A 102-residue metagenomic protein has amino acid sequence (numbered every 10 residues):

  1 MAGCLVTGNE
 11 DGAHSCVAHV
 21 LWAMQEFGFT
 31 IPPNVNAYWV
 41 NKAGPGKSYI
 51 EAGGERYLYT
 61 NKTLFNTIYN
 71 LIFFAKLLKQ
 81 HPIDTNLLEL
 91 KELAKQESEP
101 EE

Functional and structural regions predicted by a protein language model:
M1-F27: Helix-loop-strand module that forms the ligand-binding subsite of alpha/beta enzymes
Q25-E102: Glycine-rich phosphate/pyrophosphate-binding loop and the adjoining helix
